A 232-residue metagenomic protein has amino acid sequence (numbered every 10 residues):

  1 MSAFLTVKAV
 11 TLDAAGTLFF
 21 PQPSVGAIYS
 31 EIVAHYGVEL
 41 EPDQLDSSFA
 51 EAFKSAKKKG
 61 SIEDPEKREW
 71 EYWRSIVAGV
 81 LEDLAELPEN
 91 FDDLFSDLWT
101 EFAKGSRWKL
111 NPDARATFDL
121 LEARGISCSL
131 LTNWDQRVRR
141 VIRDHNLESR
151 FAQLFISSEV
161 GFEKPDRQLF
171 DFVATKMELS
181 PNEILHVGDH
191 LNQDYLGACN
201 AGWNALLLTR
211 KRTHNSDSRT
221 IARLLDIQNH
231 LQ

Functional and structural regions predicted by a protein language model:
M1-V10, F20, D43, P88-D93 (+4 more regions): Asp-based, Mg2+/Mn2+-dependent phosphohydrolase catalytic module
A3-A116, A123-R124: N-terminal helical cap/lid subdomain that shapes the substrate entry/recognition surface in HAD-like hydrolases
